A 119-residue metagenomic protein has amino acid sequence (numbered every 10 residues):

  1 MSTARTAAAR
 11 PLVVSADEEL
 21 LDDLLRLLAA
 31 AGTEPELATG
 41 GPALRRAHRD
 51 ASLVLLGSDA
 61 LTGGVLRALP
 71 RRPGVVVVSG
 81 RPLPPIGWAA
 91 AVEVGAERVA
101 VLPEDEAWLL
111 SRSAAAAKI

Functional and structural regions predicted by a protein language model:
M1-R10: Non-catalytic signal-transmission and effector/linker regions of two-component phosphorelay proteins
S2, D23-S52, L56-G63: A short, well-structured beta->alpha microelement
L61-R72: Short amphipathic alpha-helix used as the core "switch/output" element in two-component signaling
P73-L83: A short, hydrophobic beta-strand element within the central beta-sheet of small alpha/beta folds
P82-R98: Alpha4 helix (beta4-alpha4-beta5 surface) of REC/receiver domains from two-component response regulators
E104-S113: C-terminal output helix
A115-I119: The C-terminal output helix
